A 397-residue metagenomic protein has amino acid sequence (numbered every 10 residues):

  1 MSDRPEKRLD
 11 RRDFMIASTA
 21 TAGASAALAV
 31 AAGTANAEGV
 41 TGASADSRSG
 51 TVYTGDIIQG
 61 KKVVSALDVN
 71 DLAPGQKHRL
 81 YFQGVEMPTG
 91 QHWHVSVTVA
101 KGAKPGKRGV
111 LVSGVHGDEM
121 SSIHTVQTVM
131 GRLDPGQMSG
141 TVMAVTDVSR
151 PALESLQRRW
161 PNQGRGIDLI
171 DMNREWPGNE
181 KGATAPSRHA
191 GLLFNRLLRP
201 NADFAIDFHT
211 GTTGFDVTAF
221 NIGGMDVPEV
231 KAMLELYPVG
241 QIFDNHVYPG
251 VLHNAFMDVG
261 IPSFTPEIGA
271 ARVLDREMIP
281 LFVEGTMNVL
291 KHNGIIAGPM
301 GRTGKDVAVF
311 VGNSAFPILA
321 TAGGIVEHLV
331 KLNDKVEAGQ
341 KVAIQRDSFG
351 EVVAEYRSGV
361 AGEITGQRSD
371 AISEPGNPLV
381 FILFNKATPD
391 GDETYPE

Functional and structural regions predicted by a protein language model:
D3, R8-R11, M15-T19, E38-E397: Structured catalytic-domain cores with a bias toward divalent-metal coordination
A24-S25, A35: Cleavable N-terminal signal peptides
L28-A29: Short, glycine/alanine-rich hydrophobic alpha-helices that insert into or span membranes
